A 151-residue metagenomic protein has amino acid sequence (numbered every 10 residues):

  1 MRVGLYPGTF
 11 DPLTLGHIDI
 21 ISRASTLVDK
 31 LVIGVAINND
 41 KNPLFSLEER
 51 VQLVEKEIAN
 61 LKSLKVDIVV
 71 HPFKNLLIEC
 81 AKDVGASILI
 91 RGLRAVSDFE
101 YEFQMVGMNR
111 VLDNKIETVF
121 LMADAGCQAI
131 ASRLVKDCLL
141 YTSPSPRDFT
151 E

Functional and structural regions predicted by a protein language model:
V3, D29-V32, E117: Residues at the starts of beta-strands that form the adenosine-phosphate
G4-G16: Short, glycine-rich nucleotide/cofactor-binding loops
Y6, I33-V35, F120: Structural beta-sheet core signal
I18-L77: Short, surface-exposed acidic-centric catalytic microdomains
E48, Y101-G107: Charged helix-capping and loop-helix junction motifs
S87-S97: Acidic beta-strand-to-loop metal/phosphate-binding motif
N114-A129: Short, flexible loop segments at boundaries between secondary-structure elements
Y141-E151: Single conserved hydrophobic/aromatic residue that forms the stacking wall/gate of nucleotide- or nucleobase-binding
